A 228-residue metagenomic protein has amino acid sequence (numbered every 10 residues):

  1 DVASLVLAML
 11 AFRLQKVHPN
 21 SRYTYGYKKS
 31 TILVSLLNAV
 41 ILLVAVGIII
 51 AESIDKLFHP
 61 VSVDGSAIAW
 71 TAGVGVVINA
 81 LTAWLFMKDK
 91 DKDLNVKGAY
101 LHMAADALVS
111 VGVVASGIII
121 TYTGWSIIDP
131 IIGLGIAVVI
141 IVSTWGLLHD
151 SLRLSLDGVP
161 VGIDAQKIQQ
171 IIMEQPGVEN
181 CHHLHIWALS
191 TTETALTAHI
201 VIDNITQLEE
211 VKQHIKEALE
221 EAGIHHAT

Functional and structural regions predicted by a protein language model:
S4-T228: Alpha-helical transmembrane segments and adjacent TM-loop junctions that form the membrane-embedded core of multi-pass
